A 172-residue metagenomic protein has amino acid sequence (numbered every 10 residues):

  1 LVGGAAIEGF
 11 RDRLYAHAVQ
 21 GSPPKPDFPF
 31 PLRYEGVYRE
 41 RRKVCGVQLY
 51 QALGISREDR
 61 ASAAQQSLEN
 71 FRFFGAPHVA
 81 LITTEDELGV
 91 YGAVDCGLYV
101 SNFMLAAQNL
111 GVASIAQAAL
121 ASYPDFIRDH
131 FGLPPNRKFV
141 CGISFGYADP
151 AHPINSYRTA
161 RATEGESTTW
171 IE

Functional and structural regions predicted by a protein language model:
L1-E172: Acidic, surface-exposed loops and disordered segments
